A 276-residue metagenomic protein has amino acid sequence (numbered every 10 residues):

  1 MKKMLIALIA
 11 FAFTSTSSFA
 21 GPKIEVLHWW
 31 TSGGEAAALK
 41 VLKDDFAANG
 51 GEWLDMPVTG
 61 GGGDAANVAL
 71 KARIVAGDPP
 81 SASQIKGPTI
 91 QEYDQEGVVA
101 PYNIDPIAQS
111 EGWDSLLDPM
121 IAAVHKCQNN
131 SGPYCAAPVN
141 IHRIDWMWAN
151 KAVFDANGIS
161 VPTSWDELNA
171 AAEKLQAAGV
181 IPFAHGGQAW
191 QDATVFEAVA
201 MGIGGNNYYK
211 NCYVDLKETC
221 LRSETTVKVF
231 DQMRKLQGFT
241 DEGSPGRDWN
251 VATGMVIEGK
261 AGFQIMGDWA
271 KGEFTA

Functional and structural regions predicted by a protein language model:
M4-T14: Sec-dependent N-terminal signal peptides
F19-V98, A108-S115, V161, P245: Conserved N-terminal structural module of periplasmic/extracytoplasmic solute-binding proteins
W29, L42, I90-E92, V195 (+1 more regions): Extracytoplasmic/periplasmic substrate-binding proteins
N67-D78, E96, V153-F154, A171-A178 (+1 more regions): Short helices/loops that flank or line small-molecule/ion binding pockets
P88-I144, N169, V195-E197: Hinge/lid segment of periplasmic solute-binding proteins
N103-M120, I203-K228, A276: Short, solvent-exposed loop/beta-turn-alpha elements that line the ligand-binding surface or hinge of extracytoplasmic
K126-V139, D145, N169-E218, A261: Extracytoplasmic/periplasmic solute-binding protein
A172-L175, V214-P245: Glycine-centered hinge/linker elements that transmit conformational signals in sensory and ligand-binding systems
